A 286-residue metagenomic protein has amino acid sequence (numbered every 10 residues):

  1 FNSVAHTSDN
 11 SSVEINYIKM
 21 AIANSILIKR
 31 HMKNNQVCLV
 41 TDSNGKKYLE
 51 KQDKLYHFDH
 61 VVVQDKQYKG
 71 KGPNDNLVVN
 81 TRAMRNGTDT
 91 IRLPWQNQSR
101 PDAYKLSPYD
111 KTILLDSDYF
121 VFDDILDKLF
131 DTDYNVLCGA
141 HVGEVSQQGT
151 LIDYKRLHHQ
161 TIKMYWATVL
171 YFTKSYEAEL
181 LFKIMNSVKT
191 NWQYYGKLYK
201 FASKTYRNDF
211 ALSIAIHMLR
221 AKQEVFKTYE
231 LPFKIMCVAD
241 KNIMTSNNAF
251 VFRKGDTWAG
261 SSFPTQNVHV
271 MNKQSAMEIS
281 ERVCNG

Functional and structural regions predicted by a protein language model:
F1-H6, S11-V13, Y17-A23, L39 (+6 more regions): A glycosyltransferase accessory/donor-loop signature
L27-N34: Short, acidic, metal-binding catalytic loop of nucleotide-sugar glycosyltransferases
I28, Y104, D118, L170 (+1 more regions): A residue-level signal for conserved active-site and pocket-lining positions in enzyme catalytic cores
Q36-V37, K111: Residues at the starts of beta-strands that form the adenosine-phosphate
T41-K47, K66-Q67, F120-D124: Short, polar loop motifs at secondary-structure junctions
K46-S107: Active-site-proximal specificity loops/subdomain of glycosyltransferases
Q96-Q148: GT-A fold catalytic core of metal-dependent nucleotide-sugar glycosyltransferases, centered on the diacidic
D127-N191: Conserved catalytic core of nucleotide-sugar-dependent glycosyltransferases
